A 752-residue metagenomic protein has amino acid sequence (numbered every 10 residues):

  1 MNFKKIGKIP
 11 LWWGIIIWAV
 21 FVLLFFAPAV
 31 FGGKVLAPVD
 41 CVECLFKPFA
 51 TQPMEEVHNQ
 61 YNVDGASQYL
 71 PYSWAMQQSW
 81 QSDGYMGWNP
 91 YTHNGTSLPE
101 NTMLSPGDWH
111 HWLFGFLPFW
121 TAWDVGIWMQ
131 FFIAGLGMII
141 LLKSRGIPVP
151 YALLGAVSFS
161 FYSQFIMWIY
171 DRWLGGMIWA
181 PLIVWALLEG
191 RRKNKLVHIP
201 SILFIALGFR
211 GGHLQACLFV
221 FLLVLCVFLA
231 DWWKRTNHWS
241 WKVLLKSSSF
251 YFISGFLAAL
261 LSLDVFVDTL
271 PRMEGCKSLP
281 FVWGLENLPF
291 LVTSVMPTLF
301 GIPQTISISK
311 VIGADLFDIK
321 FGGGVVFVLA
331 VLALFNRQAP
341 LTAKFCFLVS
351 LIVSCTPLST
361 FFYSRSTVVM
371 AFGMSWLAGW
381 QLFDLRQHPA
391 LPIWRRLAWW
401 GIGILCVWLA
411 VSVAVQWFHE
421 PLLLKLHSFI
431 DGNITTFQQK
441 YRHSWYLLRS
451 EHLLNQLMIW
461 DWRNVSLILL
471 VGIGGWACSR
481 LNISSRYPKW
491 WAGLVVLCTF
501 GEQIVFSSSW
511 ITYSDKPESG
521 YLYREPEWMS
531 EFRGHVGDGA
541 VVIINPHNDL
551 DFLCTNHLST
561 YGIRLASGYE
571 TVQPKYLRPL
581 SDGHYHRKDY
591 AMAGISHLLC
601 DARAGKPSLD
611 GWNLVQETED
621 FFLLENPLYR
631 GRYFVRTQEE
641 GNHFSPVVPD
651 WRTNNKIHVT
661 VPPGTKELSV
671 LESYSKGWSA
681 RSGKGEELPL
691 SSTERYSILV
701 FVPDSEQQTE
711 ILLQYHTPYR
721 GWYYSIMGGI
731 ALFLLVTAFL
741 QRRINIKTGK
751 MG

Functional and structural regions predicted by a protein language model:
F3, G7, W88, E619 (+1 more regions): Active-site-proximal, structured, solvent-exposed surfaces of multi-pass membrane proteins that position macromolecular
W13-A19, S240-V267, R395-A410, G493-C498: Hydrophobic alpha-helical membrane-interfacial segments at the cytosolic entry of transmembrane helices
W18, G135-R145, V149-W233, F250-T269 (+3 more regions): Membrane-embedded helix bundles of polyisoprenyl
L23-G135, V157-I178, E274-G324, I352: Membrane-interface coil-to-helix junctions
E43, K47, D431-K440, W445-W462 (+5 more regions): Extracytoplasmic
E100-H110, E286-L334, A371, F437-A477: Alpha-helical transmembrane segments at the extracellular/periplasmic loop-to-helix junctions of multi-pass membrane
V125-R145, L329, G474: Transmembrane-helix motifs of polytopic, lipid-linked glycan transferases
R172, I178, R191-I202, A206 (+6 more regions): Contiguous transmembrane helix-bundle modules in multi-pass membrane proteins
